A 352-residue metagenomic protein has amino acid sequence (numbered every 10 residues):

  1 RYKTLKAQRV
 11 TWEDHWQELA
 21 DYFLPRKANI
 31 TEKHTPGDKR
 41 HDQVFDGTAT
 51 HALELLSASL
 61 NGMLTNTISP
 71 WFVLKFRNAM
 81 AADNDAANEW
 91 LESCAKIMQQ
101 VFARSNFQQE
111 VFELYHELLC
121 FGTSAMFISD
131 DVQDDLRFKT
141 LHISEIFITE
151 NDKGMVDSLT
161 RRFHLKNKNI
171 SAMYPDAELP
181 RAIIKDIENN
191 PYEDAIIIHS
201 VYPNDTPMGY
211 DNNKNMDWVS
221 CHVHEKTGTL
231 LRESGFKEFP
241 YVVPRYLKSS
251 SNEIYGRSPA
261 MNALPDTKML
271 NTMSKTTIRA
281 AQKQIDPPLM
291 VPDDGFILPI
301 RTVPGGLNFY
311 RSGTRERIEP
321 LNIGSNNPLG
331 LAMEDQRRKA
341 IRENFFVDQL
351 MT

Functional and structural regions predicted by a protein language model:
R1-E193: Extended, helix-rich architectural segments
L118, F138-T140, N189-N190, N213 (+3 more regions): A generic structural signal for short, solvent-exposed coil/turn residues that cap or connect secondary-structure
Q133-L136, D205-G209, G228-L230, M351-T352: Flexible loop/turn segments at secondary-structure boundaries
L141-E145, T160-L165, Y202, H222-G228 (+1 more regions): Secondary-structure transition/turn motif
D194-H199, P203-N204: Membrane-proximal cytosolic interface modules of multi-pass membrane proteins
Y202, D211-N215: Extended, non-transmembrane interaction/recognition domains
D217-T352: Extended, charged amphipathic alpha-helical segments
